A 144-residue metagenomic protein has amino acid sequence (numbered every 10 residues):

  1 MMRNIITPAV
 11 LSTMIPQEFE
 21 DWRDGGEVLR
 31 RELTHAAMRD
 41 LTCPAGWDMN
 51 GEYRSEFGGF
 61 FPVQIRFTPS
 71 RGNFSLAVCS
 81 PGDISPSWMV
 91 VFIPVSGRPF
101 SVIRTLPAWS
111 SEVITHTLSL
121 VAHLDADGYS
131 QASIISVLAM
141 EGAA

Functional and structural regions predicted by a protein language model:
M1-M2, S80, V90, A143-A144: Intrinsic low-complexity, intrinsically disordered segments enriched in polar/basic residues
M2-S70, I134-M140: Negatively charged, low-complexity tracts enriched in Asp/Glu with abundant Ser/Thr
D40-D48, S85, G97-P99, A126: Structural alpha-beta junctions
N50, R54, S85, D127-Y129 (+1 more regions): Intrinsically disordered, low-complexity regions of eukaryotic proteins
P62, T68-S119: Intrinsically disordered, low-complexity regulatory segments enriched in Ser/Thr/Pro and charged residues
T115-A144: Acidic, proline/glycine-rich low-complexity IDRs
